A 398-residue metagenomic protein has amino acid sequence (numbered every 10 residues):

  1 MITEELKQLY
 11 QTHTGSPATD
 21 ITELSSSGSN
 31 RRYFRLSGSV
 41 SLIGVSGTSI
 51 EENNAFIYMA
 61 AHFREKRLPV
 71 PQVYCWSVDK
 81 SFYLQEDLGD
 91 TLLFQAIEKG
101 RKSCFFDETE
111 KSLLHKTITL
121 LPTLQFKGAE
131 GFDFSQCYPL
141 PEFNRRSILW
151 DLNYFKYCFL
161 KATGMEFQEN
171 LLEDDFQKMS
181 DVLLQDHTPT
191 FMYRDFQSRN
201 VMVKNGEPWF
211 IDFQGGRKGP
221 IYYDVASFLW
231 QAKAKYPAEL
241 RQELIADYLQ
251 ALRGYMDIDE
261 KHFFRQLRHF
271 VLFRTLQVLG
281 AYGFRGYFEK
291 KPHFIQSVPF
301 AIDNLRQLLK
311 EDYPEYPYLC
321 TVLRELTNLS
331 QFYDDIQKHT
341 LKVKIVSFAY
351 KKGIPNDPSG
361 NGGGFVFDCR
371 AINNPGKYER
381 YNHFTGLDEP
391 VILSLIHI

Functional and structural regions predicted by a protein language model:
L6, Q11, A129-P141, R146 (+2 more regions): An alpha-helical support segment within catalytic cores of ATP-dependent transferases
T19-F34: ATP-binding glycine-rich phosphate-binding loop
N30-L36, L124, M179-V225, K235: Active-site acidic catalytic loop and adjacent metal/ATP-binding pocket of ATP-dependent phosphoryl transfer enzymes
F34-F143, S147-W150, K161: ATP-binding pocket architecture of kinase catalytic cores
N153-A162, I221-D257, L272-F288, A301-L308: Active-site activation/catalytic loop segments of kinase-like enzymes and analogous catalytic loops in related
G280-I336: ATP/Mg2+ or Mg2+-diphosphate-binding catalytic cores that bind nucleotide phosphates or diphosphates via glycine-rich
H339-F384: Glycine-rich, flexible N-terminal cofactor/catalytic loop recognition
I396-I398: Conserved small/polar residues in nucleotide/adenosyl-binding loops
